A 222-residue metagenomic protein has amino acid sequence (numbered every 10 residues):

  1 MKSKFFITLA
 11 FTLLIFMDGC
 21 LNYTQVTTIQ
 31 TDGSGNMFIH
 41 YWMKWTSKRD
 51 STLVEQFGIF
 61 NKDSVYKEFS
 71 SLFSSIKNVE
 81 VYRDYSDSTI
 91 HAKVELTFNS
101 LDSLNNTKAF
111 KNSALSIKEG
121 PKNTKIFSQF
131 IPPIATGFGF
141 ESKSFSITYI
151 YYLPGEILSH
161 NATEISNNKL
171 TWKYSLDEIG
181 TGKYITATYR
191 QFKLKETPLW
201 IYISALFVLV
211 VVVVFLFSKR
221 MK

Functional and structural regions predicted by a protein language model:
M1-I7: Bacterial N-terminal signal peptides that target proteins for export
A10-F11: Hydrophobic helical h-region of N-terminal Sec-dependent signal peptides in bacterial secretory/periplasmic proteins
L14-M17: Bacterial Sec-type N-terminal signal peptides, specifically the leucine/valine-rich hydrophobic h-region
Y23-M43: One face of beta-strands
H40-T46, I165-S166: Short, solvent-exposed aromatic-acidic interface loops
M43-S70, G137-G139: Post-signal-peptide N-terminal segment of Sec-exported extracytoplasmic proteins
E68-K222: Mature, soluble, non-transmembrane domains
